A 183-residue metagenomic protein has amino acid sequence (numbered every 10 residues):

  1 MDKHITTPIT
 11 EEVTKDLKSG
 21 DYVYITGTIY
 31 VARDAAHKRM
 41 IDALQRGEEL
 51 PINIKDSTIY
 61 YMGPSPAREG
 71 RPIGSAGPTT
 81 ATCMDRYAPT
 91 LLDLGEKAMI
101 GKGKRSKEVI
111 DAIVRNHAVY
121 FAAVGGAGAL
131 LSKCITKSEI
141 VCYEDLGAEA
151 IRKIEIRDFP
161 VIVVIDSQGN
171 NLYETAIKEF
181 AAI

Functional and structural regions predicted by a protein language model:
M1-I9: Short, structured beta-strand/loop micro-motifs enriched in basic residues and often containing a Trp
V31-A32, A36-F159: Feature captures the catalytic cores and cofactor-binding loops of soluble hydro-lyases/lyases that act on carboxylate
Y87-A88, V164-I183: Active-site/ligand-binding-proximal alpha/beta "capping" segment
